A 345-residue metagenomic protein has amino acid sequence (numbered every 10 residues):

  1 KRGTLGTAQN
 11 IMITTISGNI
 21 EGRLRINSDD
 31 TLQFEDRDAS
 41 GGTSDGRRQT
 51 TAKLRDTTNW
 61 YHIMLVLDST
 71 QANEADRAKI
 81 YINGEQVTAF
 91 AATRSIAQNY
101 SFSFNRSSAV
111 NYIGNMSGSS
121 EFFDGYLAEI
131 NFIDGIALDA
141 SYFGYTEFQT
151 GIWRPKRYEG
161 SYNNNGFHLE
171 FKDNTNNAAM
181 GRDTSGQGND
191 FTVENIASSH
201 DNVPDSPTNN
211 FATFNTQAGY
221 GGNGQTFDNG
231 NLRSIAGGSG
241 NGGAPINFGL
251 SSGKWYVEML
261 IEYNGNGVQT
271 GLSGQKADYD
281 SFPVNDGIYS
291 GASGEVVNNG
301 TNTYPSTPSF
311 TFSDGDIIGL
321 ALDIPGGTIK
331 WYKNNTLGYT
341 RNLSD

Functional and structural regions predicted by a protein language model:
K1-L5, R23-Y100, V297, N302-P308 (+1 more regions): Extracellular glycan-interaction surfaces
K1-Q33, Q71-E74, I136-S141, F248-S252 (+2 more regions): Extracellular glycan-recognition modules
K1-T4, I63-L65, I113, L127-F132 (+4 more regions): Short hydrophobic/aromatic patches on beta-strands that form ligand-binding or substrate-lining surfaces
N19-G22, A39-T51, G224-L250, T303-T307: Secreted extracellular polysaccharide-interacting domains
S40, S101-L127: Extracellular glycan-interaction patches encoded by glycine-rich segments
A72-E74, K79, F90-R94, S119 (+4 more regions): Extended recognition patches within non-cytosolic domains
F171, A178-Y256, E262: Acidic, low-complexity intrinsically disordered termini and linkers
Q269-I317: Glycine-aromatic-enriched beta-strand/loop faces of beta-sandwich-type recognition domains, especially lectin-like
